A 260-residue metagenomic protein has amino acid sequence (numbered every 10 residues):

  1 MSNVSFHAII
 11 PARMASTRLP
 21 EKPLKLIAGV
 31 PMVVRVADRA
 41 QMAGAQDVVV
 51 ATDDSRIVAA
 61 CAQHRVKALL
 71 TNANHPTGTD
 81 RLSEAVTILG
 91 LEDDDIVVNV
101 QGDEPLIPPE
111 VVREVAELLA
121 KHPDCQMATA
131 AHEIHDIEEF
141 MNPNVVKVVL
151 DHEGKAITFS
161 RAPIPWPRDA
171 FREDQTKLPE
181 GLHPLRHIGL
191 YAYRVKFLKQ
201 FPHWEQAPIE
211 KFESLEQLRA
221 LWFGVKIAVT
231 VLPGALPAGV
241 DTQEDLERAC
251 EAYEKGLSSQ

Functional and structural regions predicted by a protein language model:
S2-T52: N-terminal glycine-rich phosphate-binding loop and ensuing alpha1 helix
H7, E104, K147, L190 (+1 more regions): A residue-level structural signature of the nucleotidyltransferase/glycosyltransferase Rossmann-like core
M14, N72-G78, G234-L236: Short, acidic/turn-prone active-site loops that include or flank metal/cofactor- and phosphate-binding residues
R18, L26, L106, A192 (+1 more regions): Short aromatic/basic micro-patch
V49, S55-E117: Short phosphate-binding loop-to-helix
T52-D53, I107, Y193, D241: A conserved hydrophobic position in a structured secondary element of the catalytic/binding core that shapes
P108-A207: Conserved core of the sugar-phosphate nucleotidyltransferase
E173-Q260: Conserved alpha/beta core of the MobA/IspD/sugar-nucleotide pyrophosphorylase nucleotidyltransferase superfamily
